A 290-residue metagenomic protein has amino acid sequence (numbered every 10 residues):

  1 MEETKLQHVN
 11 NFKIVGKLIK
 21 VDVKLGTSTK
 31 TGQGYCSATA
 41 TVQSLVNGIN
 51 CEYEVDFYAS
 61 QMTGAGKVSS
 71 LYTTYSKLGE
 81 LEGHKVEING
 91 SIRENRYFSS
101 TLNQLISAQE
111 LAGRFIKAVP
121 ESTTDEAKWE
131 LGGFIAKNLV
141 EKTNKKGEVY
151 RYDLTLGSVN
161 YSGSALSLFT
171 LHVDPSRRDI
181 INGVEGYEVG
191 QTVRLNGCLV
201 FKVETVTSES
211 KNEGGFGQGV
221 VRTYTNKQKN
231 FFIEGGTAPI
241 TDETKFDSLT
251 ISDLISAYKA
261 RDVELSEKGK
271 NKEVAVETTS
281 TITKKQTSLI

Functional and structural regions predicted by a protein language model:
M1-I290: OB-fold and OB-like single-stranded nucleic-acid-recognition modules and their adjacent interaction interfaces
